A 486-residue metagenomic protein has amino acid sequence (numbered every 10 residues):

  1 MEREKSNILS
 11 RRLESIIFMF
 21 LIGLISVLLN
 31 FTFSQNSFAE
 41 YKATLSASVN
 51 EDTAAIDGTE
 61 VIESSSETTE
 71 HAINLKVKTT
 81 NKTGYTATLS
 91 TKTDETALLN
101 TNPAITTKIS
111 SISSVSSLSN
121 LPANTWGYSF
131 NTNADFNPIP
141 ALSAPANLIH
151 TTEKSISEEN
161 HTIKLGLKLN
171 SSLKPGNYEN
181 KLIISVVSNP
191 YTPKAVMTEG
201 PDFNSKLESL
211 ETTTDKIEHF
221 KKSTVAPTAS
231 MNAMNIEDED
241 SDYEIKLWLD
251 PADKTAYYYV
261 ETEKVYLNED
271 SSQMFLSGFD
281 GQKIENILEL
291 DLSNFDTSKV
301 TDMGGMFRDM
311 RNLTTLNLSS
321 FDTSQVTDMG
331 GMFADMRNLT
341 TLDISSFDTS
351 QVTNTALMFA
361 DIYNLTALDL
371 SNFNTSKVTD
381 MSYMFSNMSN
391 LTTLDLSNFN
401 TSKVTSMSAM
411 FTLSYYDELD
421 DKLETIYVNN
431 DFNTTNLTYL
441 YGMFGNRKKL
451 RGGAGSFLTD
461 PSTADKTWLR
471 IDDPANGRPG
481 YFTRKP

Functional and structural regions predicted by a protein language model:
M1-L13: N-terminal secretory signal peptides that target proteins for export/translocation
R11-V27: Sec-dependent N-terminal signal peptides
I17, I73-G84, S155-E158, E244-K254 (+1 more regions): Short, surface-exposed loop and linker segments with low hydrophobicity and enrichment for Pro/Ser/Thr
F20, F33-Q35, L413, R484: Generic detector of N-terminal low-structure segments
L24-N36: C-terminal segment of classical bacterial N-terminal signal peptides
N36-T192: Signature of Gram-negative chaperone-usher
Y191-P486: Negatively charged
